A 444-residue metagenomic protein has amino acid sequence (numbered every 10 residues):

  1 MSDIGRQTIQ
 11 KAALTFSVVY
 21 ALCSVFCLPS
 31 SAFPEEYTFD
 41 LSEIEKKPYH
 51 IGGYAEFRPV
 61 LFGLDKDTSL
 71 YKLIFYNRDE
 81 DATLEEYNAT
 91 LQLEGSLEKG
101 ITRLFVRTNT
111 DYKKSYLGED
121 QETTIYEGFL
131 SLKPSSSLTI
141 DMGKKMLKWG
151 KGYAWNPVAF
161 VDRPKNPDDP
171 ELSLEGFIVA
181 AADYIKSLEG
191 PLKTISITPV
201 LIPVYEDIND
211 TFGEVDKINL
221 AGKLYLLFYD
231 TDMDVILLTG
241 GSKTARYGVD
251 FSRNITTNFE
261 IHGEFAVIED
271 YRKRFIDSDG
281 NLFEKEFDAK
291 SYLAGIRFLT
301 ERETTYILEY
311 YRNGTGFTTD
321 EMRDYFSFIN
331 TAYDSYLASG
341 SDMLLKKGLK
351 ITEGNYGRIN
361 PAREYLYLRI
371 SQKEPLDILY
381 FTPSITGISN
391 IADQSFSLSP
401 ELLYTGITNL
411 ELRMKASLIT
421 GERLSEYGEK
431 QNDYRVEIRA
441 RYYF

Functional and structural regions predicted by a protein language model:
F33-I140, L402, E411, K415-S417 (+1 more regions): Beta-barrel outer-membrane channel/assembly domains of diderm bacteria
F57-G63, L97-I101, T110-K114, M146-K148 (+10 more regions): Transmembrane beta-strands of outer-membrane beta-barrel pores
F75-E80, K113-Y116, P164-D169, D207-D210 (+4 more regions): Extracellular loop and loop/strand-boundary signature of outer-membrane beta-barrel proteins
T83-A89, Q121-Y126, L174-I178, D216-L220 (+6 more regions): Residues that define the transmembrane beta-barrel architecture of outer-membrane proteins
A89-I202, L226, G421: Outer membrane beta-barrel
G100-F105, S137-I140, E189-I195, F228-V235 (+4 more regions): Repeated loop/turn-to-beta-strand initiation elements of outer-membrane beta-barrel proteins
A182, L368-I370, Q431-F444: Outer-membrane beta-barrel "beta-signal"
E260-D377, I385-G387, Y427-E429: Extracellular/periplasmic loop regions
